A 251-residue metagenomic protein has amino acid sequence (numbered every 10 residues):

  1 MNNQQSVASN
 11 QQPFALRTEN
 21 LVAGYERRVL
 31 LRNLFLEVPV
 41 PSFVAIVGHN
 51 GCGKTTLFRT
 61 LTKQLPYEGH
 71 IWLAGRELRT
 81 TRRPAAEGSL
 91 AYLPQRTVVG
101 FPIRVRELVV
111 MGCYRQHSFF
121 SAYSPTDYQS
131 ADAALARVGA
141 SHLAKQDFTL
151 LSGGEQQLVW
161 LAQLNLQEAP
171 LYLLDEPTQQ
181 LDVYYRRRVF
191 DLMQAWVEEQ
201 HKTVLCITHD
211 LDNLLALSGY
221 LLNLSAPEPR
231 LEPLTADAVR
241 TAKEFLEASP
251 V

Functional and structural regions predicted by a protein language model:
V47-H49: The feature captures the beta-strand-to-loop junction immediately N-terminal to the Walker
T62: Helix-to-loop junction immediately C-terminal to a conserved catalytic motif
Y67-R79, A85-A86: Conserved ABC transporter NBD signature motif
D147-L151, E155: Conserved ABC ATPase signature
Y172-E176: Catalytic Walker B motif of ABC-type/P-loop ATPase nucleotide-binding domains
T208-H209: H-loop/switch region of ABC-family ATPase nucleotide-binding domains
A226-V251: Conserved beta-strand-loop-alpha-helix hinge in the C-terminal portion of ABC ATPase nucleotide-binding domains
